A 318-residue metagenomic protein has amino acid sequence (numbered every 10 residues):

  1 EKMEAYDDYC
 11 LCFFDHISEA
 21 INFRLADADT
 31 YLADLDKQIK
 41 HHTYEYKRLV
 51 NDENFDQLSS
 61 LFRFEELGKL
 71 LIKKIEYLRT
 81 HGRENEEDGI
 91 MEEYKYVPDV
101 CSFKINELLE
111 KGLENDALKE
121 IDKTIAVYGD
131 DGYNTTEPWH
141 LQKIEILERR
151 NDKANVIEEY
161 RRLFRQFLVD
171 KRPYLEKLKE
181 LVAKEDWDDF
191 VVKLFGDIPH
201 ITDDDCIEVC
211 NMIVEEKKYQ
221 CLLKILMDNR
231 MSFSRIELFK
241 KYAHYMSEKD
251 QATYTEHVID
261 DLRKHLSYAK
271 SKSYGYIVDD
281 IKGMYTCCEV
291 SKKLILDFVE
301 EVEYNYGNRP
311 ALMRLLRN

Functional and structural regions predicted by a protein language model:
E1-N318: Eukaryote-biased, non-catalytic alpha-solenoid scaffold regions
